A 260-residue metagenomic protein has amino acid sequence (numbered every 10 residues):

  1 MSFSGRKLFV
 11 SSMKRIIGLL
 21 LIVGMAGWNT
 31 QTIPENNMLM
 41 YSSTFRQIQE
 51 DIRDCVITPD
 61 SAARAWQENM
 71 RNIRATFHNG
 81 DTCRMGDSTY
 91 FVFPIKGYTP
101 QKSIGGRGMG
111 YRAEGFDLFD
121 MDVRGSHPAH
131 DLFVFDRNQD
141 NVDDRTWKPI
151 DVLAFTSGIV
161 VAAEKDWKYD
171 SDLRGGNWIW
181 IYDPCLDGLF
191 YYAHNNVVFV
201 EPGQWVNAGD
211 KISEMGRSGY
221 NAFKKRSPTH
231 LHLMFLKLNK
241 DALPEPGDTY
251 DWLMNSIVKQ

Functional and structural regions predicted by a protein language model:
M1-M13: N-terminal secretory signal peptides that target proteins for export/translocation
I16-M25: Sec-dependent N-terminal signal peptides
W28-D151, Y250-Q260: Polar/charged, compositionally biased leader and regulatory segments
D136, E164, C185, N196-F199 (+2 more regions): A generic structural motif
W147-P149, L153-N196, R226-H230: Zn2+-dependent peptidoglycan hydrolase active-site motif and core
D151-A163, V200-M215: Short, well-structured beta-strand-loop connectors
D172-I181, Q204-Q260: Conserved, short, structured surface segments that act as functional micro-motifs
N195-F199, T249-W252: A short, sequence-level motif marking secondary-structure junctions
